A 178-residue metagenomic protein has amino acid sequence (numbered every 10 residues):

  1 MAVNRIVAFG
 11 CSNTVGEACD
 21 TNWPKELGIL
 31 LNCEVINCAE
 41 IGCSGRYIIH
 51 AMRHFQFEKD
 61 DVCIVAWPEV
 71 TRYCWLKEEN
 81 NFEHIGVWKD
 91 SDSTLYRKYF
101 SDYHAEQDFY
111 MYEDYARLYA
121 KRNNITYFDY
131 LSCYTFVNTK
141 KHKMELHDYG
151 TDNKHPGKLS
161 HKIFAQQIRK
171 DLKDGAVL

Functional and structural regions predicted by a protein language model:
M1-R46: Serine-esterase "nucleophile elbow" of acetyl-processing enzymes
C43-F55: N-terminal beta-loop-helix "entrance" segment that forms/cooperates in small-molecule cofactor or anionic ligand
M52-L178: Alpha-helical cap/lid subdomain in secreted, periplasmic, or secretory-pathway luminal O-acyl-processing enzymes
